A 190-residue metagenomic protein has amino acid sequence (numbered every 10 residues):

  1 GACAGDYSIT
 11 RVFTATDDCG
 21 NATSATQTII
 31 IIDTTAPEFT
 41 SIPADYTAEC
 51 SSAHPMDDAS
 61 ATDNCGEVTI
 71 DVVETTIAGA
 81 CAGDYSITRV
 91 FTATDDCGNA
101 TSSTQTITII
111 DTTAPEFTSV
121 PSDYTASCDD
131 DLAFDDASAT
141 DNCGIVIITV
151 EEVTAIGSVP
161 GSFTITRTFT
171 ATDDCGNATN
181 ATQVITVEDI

Functional and structural regions predicted by a protein language model:
G1-I190: Proline-threonine-serine-rich low-complexity tracts
